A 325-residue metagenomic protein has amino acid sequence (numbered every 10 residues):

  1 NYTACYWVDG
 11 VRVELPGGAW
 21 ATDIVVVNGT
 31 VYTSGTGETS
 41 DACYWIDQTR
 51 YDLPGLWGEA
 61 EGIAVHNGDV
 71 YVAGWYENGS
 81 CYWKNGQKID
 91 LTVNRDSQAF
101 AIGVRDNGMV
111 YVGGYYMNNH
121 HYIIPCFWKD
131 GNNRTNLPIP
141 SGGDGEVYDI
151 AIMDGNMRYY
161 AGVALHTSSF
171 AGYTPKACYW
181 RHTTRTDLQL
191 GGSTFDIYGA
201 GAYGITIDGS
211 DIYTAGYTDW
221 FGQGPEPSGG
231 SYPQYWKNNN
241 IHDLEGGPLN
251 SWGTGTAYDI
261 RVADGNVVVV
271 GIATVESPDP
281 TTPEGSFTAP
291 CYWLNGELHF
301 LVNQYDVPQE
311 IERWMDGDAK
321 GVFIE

Functional and structural regions predicted by a protein language model:
N1-E325: Residue-level hotspots at or immediately adjacent to binding/recognition sites across diverse folds
